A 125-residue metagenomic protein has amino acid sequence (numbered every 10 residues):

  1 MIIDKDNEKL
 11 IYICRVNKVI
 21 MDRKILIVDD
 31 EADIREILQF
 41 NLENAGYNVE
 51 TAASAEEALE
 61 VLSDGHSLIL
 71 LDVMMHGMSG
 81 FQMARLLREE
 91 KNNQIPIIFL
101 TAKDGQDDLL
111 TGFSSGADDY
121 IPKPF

Functional and structural regions predicted by a protein language model:
D22, G65-S67, K91-P96: His-Asp phosphorelay/catalytic-motif detector in bacterial-type signaling
L26, T51-L68: Acidic, metal-coordinating helix/loop segments flanking the phosphotransfer/catalytic sites of two-component signaling
A32-E50: Two-component/phosphorelay signaling modules centered on CheY-like receiver
R35, H76, G105, K123: The feature encodes the CheY-like receiver
S54, S79-M83: Acidic catalytic/metal-coordinating carboxylates
D72, T101: Active-site residues of response regulator receiver
E90, K103-D104: Short, conserved "switch-loop" micro-motifs in signal-transduction and mechanochemical regulators
